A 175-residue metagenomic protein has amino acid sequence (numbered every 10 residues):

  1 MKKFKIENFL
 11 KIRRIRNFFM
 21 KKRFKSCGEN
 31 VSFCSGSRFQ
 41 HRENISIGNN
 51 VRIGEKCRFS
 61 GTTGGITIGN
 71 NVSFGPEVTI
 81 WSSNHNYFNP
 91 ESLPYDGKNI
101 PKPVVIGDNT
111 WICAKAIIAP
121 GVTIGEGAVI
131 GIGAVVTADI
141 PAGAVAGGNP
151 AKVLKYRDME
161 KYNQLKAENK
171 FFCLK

Functional and structural regions predicted by a protein language model:
M1-N30, N71, E77, H85-P90 (+5 more regions): Terminal amphipathic alpha-helical/low-complexity segments used for targeting or macromolecular assembly
R16-N50: Short linear elements at protein peripheries
S37-I47, R52-V122, R157-D158: Flexible, glycine/small-residue-enriched loop-and-beta-strand segment within the central core of proteins
R52, W111, V129, V145-G147: Short-chain dehydrogenase/reductase
I66, A142-A144, K152: Glycine-centered loop/turn positions within well-structured domains that cap or flank conserved ligand/cofactor-binding
W81-S82, G131, T137-A138, L154-Y156: Conserved acidic donor-binding loop of glycosyltransferase catalytic domains
T123-V145: C-terminal/domain-terminus segments
